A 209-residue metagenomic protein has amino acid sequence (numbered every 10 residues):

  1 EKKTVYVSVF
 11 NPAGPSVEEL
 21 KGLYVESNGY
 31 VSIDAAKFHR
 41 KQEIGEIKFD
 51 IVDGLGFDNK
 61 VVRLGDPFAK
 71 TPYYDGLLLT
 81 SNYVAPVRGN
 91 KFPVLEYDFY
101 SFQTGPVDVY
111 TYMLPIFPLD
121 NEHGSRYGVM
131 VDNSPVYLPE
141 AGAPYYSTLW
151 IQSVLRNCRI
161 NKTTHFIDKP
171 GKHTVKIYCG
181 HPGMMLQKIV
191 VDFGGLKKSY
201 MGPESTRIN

Functional and structural regions predicted by a protein language model:
E1-N209: Extracytoplasmic
